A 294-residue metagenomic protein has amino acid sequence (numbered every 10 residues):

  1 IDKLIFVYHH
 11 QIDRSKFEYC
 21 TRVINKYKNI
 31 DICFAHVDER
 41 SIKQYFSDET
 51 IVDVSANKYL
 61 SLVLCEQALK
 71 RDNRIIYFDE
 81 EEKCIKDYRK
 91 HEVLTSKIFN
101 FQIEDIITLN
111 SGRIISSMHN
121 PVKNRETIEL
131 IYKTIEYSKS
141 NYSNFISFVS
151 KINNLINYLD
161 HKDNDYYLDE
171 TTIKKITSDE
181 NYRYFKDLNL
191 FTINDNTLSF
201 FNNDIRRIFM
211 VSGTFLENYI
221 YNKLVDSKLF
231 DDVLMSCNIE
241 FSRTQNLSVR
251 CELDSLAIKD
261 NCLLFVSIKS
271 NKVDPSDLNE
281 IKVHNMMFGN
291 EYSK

Functional and structural regions predicted by a protein language model:
I1, V7-H9, G213, E217: N-terminal, charge-rich interaction modules
I1-D2, K282: Histidine-anchored nucleotide/phosphate-binding helix
K3-S55, V63-N73: A broadly used, surface-exposed interaction patch
I5-F6, V52, Y77, F265 (+1 more regions): Structural beta-sheet core signal
H9-Q11, D79-K83, S270-N271: Short, acidic/turn-prone active-site loops that include or flank metal/cofactor- and phosphate-binding residues
S55-Y59, N271: Short glycine-rich anion-binding loops that position phosphate/pyrophosphate groups of nucleotides and phosphorylated
L62-Y137: Mixed-charge intrinsically disordered linker/loop segments at interdomain junctions
E104-K294: Intrinsically disordered, low-complexity Ser/Thr/Pro/Gly-rich regulatory segments
